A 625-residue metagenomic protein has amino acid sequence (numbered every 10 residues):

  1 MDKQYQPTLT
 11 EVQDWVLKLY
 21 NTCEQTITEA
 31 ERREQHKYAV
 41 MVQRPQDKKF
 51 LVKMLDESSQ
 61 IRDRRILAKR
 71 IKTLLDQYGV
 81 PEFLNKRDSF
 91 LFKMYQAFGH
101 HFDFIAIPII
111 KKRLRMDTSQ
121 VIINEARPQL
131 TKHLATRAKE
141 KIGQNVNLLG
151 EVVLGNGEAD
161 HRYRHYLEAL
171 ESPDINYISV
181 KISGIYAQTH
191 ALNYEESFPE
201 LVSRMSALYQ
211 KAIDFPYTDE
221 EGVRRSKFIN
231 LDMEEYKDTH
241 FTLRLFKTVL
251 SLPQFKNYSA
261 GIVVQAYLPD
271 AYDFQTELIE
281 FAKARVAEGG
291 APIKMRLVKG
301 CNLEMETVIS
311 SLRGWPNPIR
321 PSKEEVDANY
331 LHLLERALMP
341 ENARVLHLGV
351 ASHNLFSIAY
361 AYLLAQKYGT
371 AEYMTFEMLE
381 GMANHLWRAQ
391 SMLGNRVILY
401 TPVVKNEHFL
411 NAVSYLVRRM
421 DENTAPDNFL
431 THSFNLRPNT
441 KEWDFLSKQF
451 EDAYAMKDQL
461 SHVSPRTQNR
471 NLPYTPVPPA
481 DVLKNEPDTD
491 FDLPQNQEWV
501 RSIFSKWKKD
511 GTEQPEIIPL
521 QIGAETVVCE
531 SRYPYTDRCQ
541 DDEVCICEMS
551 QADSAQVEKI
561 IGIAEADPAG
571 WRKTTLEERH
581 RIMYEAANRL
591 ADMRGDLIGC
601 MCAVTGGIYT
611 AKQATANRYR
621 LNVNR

Functional and structural regions predicted by a protein language model:
M1-L483: Positively charged, amphipathic and often flexible ligand-engagement surfaces
N428-R625: N-terminal Rossmann-like NAD(P)+-binding subdomain of aldehyde/semialdehyde dehydrogenases
